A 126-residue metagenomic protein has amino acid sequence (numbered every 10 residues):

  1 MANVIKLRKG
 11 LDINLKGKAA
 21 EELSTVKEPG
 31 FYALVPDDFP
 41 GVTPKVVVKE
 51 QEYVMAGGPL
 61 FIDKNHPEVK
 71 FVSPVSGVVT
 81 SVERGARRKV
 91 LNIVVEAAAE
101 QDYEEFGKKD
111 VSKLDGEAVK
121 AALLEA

Functional and structural regions predicted by a protein language model:
M1-V47: N-terminal, Lys/Arg-enriched amphipathic/low-complexity engagement segments that precede the first folded domain
K18, D37-F39, S76, G85 (+1 more regions): Generic structural motif
L23-V26, F71, R84-G85: Replace "in large, NTP-powered and nucleic-acid-processing enzymes" with "in large, NTP-powered factors and other
D38-V42, V54-G57, H66, K70-S81: Generic structural motif
V54-E68, L91-A99: Short hydrophobic beta/alpha edge segments that flank linear recognition/processing sites
E83-A126: Buried, small/hydrophobic-residue-enriched core segments of structured protein domains
